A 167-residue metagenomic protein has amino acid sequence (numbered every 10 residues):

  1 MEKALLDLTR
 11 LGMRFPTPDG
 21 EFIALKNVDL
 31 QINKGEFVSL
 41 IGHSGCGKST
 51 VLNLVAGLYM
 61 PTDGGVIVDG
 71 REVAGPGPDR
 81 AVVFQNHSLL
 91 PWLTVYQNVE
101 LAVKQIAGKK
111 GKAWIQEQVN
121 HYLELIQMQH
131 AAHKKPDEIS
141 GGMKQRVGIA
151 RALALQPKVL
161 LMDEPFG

Functional and structural regions predicted by a protein language model:
I41-H43: The feature captures the beta-strand-to-loop junction immediately N-terminal to the Walker
A56: Helix-to-loop junction immediately C-terminal to a conserved catalytic motif
G64-G75: Conserved ABC transporter NBD signature motif
Y96-K104, Q116, N120, H133: Short helical segment in ABC ATPase nucleotide-binding domains corresponding to the A-loop/adjacent helical element
G111-A131: Conserved ABC ATPase "signature" region
K135-I139, M143: Conserved ABC ATPase signature
A154-K158: A short, proline-enriched helix->beta-strand linker immediately N-terminal to the Walker B motif in ABC-type P-loop
